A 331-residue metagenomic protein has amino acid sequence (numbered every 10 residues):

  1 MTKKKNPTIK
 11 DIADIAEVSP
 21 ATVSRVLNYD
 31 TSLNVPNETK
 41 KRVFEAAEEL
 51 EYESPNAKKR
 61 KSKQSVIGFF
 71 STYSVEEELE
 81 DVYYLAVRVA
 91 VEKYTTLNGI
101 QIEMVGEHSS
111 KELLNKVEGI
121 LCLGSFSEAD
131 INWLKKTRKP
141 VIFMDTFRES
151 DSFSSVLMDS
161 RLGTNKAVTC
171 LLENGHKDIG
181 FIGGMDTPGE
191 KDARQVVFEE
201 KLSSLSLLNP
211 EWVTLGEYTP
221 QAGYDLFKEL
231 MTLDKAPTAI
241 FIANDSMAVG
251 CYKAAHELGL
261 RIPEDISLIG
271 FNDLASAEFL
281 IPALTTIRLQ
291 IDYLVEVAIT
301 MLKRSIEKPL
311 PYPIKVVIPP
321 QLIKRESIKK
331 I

Functional and structural regions predicted by a protein language model:
T2-K10, E45-L79: N-terminal helix-turn-helix/winged-helix DNA-binding helices and compositionally similar short basic alpha-helical
I15: Residues within the alpha-helical elements of helix-turn-helix
S19-S24, P36: Short coil turns linking two alpha-helices in DNA-binding domains
S74-L85, G106-H108, V156-K166, I182-S203 (+5 more regions): Hinge/beta->alpha junction and helix N-cap segments in small-molecule ligand-binding domains
K93-L123: Central regulatory/effector-binding core of bacterial HTH transcription factors
V117-L123, G180-I182, V213, D234-N244 (+1 more regions): Periplasmic-binding protein-like
L123-K166, S246, N272-L284: Flexible loop/hinge segments that line or gate small-molecule binding clefts
E229-I331: Flexible loop/turn connectors
